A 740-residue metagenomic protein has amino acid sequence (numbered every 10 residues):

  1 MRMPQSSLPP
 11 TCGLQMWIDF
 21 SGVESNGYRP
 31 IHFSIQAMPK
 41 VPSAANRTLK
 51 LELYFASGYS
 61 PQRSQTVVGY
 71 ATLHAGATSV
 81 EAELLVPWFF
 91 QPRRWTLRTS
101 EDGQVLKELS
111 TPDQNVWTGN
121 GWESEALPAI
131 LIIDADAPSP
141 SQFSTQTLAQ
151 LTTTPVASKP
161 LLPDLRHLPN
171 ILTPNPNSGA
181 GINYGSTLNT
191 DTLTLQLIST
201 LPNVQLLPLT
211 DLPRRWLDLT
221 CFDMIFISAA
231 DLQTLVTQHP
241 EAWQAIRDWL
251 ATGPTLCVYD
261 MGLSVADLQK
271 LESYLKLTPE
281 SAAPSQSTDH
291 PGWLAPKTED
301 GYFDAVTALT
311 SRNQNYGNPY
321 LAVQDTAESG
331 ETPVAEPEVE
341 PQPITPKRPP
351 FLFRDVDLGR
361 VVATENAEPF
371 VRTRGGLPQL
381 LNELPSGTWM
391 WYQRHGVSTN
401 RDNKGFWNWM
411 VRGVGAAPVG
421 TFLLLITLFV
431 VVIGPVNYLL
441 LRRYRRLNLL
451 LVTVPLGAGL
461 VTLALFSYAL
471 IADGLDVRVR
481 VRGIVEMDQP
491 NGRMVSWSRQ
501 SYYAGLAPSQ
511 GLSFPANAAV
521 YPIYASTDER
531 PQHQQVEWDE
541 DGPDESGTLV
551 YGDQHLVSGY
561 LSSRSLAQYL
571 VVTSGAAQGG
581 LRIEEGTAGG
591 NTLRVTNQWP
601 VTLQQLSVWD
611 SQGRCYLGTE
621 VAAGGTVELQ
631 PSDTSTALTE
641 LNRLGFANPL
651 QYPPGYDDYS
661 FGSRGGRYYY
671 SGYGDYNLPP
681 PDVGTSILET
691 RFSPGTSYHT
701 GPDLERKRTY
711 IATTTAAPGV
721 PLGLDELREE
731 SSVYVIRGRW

Functional and structural regions predicted by a protein language model:
G22-I35, G589-G590: Contiguous beta-strand segments within globular domains
I35-Q36, G69-G76, V80-R93, P631-T634: Short, hydrophobic beta-strand segments
I35-S43, L593-P600: Asparagine-centered strand-capping/turn motif at beta-strand->loop junctions
G69-T72, D102-D134, T713-W740: Short beta-strand elements
P92-W95, T99-M224, S228-A229, G262: Aromatic-Pro/Gly-enriched surface loop or interdomain linker that acts as a lid/target-recognition segment
Q205-L207, D211, L217-D218, I227-R354: A glycine-rich, often tryptophan-bearing local segment used as a flexible ligand/cofactor-contacting loop or short
V414-G415, M494-W740: Accessory, solvent-exposed terminal regions and/or long lumenal/extracellular loops of proteins
A469-P490: Alpha-helical transmembrane signal-anchor/signal-peptide segments
